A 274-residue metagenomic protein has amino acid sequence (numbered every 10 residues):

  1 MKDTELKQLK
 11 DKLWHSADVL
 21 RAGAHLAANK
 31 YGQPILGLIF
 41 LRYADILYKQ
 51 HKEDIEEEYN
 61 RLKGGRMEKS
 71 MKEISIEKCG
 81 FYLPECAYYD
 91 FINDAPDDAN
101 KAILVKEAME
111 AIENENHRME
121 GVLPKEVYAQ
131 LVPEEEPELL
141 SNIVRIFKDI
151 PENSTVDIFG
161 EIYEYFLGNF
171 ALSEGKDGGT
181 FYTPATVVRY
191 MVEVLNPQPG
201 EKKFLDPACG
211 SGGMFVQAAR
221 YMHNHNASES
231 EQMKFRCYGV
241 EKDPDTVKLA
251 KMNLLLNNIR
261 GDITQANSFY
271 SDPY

Functional and structural regions predicted by a protein language model:
M1-K202, D262-P273: Non-catalytic, mostly N-terminal accessory regions of nucleic-acid modification and defense proteins
D177-Y274: Conserved S-adenosyl-L-methionine
